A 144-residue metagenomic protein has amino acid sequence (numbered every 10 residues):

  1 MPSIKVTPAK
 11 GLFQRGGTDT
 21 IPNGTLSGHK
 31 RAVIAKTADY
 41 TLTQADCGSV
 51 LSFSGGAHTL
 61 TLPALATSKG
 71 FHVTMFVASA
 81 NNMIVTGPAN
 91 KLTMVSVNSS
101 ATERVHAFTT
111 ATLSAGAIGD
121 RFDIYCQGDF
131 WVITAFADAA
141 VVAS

Functional and structural regions predicted by a protein language model:
M1-P2: Sec-dependent, cleavable N-terminal signal peptides
K5-G11: Short helix-onset patch at the extreme N-terminus, typifying the N->h transition of secretory signal peptides
T7, G16-A101, D129-S144: Exposed extracellular interaction/assembly regions and N-terminal maturation sites
L12, A115-I118: Sequence/structural signature of small/polar-enriched beta-strand/turn repeats that build beta-strand-rich repeat
E103-L113: A conserved acidic, glycine/proline-rich C-terminal tail/linker
I118-G128: Extracellular disulfide-bonded cysteine-rich modules/repeats
